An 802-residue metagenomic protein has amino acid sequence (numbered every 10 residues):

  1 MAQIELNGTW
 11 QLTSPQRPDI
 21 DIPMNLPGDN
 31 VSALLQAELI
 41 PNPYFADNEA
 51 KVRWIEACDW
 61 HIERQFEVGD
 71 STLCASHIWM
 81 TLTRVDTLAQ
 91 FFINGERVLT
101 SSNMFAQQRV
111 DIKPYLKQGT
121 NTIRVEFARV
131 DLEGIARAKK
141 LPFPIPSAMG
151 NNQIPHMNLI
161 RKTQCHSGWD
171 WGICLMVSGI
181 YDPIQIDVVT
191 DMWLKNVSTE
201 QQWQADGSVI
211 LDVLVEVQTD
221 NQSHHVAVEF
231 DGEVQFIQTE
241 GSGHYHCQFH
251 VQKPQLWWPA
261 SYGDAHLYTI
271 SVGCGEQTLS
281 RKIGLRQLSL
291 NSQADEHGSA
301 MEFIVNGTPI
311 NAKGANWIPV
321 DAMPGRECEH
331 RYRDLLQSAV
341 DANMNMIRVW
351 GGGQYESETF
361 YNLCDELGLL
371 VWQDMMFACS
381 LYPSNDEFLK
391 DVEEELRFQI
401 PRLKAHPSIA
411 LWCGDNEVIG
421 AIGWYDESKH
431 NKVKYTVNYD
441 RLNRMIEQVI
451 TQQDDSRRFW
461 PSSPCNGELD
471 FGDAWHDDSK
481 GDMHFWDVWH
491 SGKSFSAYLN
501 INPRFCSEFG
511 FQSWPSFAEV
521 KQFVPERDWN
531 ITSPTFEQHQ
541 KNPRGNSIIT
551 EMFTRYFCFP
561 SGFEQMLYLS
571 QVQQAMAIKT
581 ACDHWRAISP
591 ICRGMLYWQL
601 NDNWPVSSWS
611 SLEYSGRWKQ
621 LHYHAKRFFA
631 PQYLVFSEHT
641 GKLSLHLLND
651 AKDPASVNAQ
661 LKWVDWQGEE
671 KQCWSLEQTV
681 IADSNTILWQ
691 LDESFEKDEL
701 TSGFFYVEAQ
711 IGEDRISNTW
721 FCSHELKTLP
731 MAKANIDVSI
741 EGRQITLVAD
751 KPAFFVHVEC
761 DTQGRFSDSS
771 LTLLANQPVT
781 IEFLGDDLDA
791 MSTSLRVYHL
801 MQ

Functional and structural regions predicted by a protein language model:
M1-M346, D477, I588, C592 (+2 more regions): Secreted/periplasmic carbohydrate-active enzymes, especially glycoside hydrolases
S14, G179, W412, Q448-T451 (+3 more regions): Substrate-binding clefts and catalytic carboxylate motifs of secreted carbohydrate-active enzymes
C58, M176, R331, D391-E395 (+4 more regions): Soluble or luminal CAZymes and related metallo-dependent hydrolases
V85-T87, N94-V98, N103, Y115 (+8 more regions): An acidic- and aromatic-residue-enriched active-site/binding cleft used to recognize and process polar
T87-A89, L132-E133, N291, P319-A322 (+9 more regions): Flexible loop/turn segments at secondary-structure boundaries
G95, Q108-I112, S167-W171, R444-M445 (+2 more regions): Short alpha-helical segments and helix-capping/turn motifs at coil-helix boundaries
Q255, N343-I347, F559-L567: Glycine- and acidic
H297-I304, T308-D470: Active-site mouth of glycoside hydrolases
